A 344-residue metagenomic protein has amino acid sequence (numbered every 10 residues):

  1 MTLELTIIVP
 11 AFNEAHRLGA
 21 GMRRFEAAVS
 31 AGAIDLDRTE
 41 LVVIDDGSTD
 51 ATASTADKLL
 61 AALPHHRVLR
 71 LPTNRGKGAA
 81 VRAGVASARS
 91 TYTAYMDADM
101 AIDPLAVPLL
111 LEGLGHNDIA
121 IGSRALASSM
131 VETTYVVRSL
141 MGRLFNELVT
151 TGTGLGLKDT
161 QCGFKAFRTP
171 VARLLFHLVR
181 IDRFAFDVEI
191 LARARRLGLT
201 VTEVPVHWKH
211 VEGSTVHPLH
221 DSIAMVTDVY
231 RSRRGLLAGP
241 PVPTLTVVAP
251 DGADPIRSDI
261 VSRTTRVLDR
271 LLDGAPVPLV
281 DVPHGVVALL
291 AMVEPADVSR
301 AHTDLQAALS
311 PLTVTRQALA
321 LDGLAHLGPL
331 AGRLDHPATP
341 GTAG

Functional and structural regions predicted by a protein language model:
M1-T2, L178-D251, H336-G344: Hydrophobic helical membrane-anchoring modules
M1-V131, P170-A172, E189-R196, T202 (+1 more regions): Structured catalytic core of nucleotide-sugar glycosyltransferases
L71-S87, Y92, P104-F184, V211-V226: Acceptor/aglycone-binding surface of glycosyltransferases and processive sugar-polymer synthases
G252, L290-D297, T315-L334: Catalytic strand-loop-helix junctions within cyclic-nucleotide turnover domains
G252-D269, S299: Conserved long alpha-helical elements within nucleotide-processing catalytic cores of c-di-GMP signaling and class III
I256-D259, L290-D304: Short helix/loop segment flanking the catalytic signature motif in cyclic-nucleotide metabolism enzymes
L268-V287: Conserved helix-loop-beta segment at the catalytic/binding core of cyclic-nucleotide signaling proteins
Q306-D322, P340: Conserved short beta-strand edge segments in small beta-sheet-based binding/regulatory domains
